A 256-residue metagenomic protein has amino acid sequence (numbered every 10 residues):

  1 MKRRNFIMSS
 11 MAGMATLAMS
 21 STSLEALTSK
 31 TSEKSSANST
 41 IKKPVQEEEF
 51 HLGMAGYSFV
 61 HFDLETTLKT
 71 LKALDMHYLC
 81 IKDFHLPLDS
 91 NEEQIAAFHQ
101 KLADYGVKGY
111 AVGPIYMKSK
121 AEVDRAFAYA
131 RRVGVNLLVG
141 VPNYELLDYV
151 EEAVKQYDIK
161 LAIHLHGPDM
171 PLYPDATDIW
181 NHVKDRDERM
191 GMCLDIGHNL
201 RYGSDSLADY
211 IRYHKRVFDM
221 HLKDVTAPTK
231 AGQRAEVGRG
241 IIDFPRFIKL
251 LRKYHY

Functional and structural regions predicted by a protein language model:
K2-H51, V60-H77, R131, A176 (+2 more regions): Histidine-acidic metal/acid-base catalytic patches
S10-M11, T16-S21, P44, E65-T66 (+2 more regions): Active-site acidic/histidine proton-transfer and metal-coordination neighborhood in alpha/beta enzyme cores
A55-F59, K82-L86, P114-M117, N143 (+3 more regions): Active-site beta-loop-alpha junctions enriched in small/polar residues
F59, P87-S90, P171, E236-R239: Pocket-edge positions in alpha/beta enzyme catalytic cores
V60-L64, N91, K120: Solvent-exposed, acidic/flexible segments
C80-A97: Glycine-rich, proline-tolerant flexible connector loops at the mouths of alpha/beta enzymes
E92, A96, K120, D124 (+4 more regions): Non-membrane alpha-helical structural segments and their capping/turn regions in soluble enzymes
Q94-D104, Y149-Q156, R246-L250: Catalytic-core regions built around general acid/base machinery
